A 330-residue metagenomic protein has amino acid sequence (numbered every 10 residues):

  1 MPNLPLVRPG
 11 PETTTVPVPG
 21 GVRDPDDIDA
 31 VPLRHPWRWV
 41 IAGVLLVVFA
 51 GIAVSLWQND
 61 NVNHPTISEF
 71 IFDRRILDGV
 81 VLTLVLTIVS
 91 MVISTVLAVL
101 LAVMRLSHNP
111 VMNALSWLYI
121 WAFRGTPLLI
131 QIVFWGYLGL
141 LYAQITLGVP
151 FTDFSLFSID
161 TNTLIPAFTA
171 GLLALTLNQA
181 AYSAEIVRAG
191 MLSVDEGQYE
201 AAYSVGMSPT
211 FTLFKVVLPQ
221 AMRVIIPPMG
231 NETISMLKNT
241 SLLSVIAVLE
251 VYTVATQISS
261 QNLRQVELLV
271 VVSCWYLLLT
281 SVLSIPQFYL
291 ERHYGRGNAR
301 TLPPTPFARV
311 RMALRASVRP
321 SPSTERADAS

Functional and structural regions predicted by a protein language model:
P2-S330: Transmembrane alpha-helices and adjacent helix-loop boundaries
